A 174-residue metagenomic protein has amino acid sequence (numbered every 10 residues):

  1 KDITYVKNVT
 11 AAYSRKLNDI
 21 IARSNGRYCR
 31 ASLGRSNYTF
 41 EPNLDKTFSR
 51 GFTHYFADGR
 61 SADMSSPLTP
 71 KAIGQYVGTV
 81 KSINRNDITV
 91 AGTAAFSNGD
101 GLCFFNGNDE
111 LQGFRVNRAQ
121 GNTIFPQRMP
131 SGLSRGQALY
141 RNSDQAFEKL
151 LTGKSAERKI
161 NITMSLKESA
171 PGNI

Functional and structural regions predicted by a protein language model:
K1-I174: Surface-exposed amphipathic alpha-helical tracts and adjacent flexible/coil segments at the periphery of soluble enzymes
